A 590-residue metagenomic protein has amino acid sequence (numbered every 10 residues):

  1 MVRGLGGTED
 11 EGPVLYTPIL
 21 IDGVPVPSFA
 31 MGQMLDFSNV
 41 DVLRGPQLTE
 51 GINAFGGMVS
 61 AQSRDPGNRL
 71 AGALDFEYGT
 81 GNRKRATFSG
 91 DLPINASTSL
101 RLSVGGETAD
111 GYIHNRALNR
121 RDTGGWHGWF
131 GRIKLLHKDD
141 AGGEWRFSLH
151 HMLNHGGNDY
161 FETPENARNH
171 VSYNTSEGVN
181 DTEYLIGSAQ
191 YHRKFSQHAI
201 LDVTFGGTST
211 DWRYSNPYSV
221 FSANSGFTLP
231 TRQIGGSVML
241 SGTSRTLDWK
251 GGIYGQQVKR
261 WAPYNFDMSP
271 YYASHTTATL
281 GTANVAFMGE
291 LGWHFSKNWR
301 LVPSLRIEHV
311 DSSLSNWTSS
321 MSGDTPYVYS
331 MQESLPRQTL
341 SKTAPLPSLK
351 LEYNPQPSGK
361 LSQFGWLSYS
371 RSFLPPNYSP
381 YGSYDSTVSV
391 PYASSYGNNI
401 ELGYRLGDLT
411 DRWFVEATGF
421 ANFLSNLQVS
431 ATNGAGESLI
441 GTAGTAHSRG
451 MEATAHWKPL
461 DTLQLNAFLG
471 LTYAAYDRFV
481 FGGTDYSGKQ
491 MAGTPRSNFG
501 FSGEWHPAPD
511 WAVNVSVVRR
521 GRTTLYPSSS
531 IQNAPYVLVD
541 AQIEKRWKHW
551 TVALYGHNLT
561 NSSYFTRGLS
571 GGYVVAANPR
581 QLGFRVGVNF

Functional and structural regions predicted by a protein language model:
M1-V24, S38: Extracytoplasmic beta-strand/coil segments of soluble accessory domains associated with Gram-negative outer-membrane
V26, G32-D75: A beta-strand signature from Gram-negative outer-membrane beta-barrel systems, especially the internal plug domain
A71-A73, Y78-A109, A117-G157, T182-Q190 (+8 more regions): Transmembrane beta-barrel wall of Gram-negative outer-membrane proteins
L135-D140, H150, L240-S241, T246-Q256 (+4 more regions): Structural signature of Gram-negative outer-membrane beta-barrels, strongest in the C-terminal barrel of TonB-dependent
G142-I186, W212-Q233, V258-G281: Flexible loop and strand-edge segments within Gram-negative outer membrane beta-barrel domains
Q190-K194, I200-N216, E352-S358, S362-L374 (+3 more regions): Membrane-embedded beta-barrel scaffold of Gram-negative outer-membrane proteins
H294-L301, H309, V415-E416, F420-F423 (+2 more regions): Gram-negative outer-membrane beta-barrel transporters
L460, R519-Y526, E544-F590: C-terminal beta-signal and adjacent terminal beta-strands/loops of Gram-negative outer-membrane beta-barrel proteins
